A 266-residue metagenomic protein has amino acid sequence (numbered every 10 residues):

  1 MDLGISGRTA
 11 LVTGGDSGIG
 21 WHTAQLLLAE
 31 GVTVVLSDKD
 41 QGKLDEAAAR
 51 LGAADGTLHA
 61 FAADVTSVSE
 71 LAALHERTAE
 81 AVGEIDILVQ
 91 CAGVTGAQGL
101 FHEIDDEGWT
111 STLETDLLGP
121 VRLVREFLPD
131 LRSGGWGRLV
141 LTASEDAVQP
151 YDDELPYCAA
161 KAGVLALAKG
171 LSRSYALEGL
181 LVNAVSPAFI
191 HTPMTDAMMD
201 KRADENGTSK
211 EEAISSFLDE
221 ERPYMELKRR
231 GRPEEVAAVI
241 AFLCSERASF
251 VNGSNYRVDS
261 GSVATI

Functional and structural regions predicted by a protein language model:
T9, D16-G18: Conserved glycine-rich cofactor-binding loop
T95-Q98, I240-A241, N252-I266: Short C-terminal tail/terminal secondary-structure segment of NAD(P)H-dependent dehydrogenase/reductase domains
G99-F101, D105-L113, E221: Substrate-binding pocket helix/loop in short-chain dehydrogenase/reductase
V124, A160, A168: Active-site helix of classical SDR
P129, R173-S174, S249: Alpha-helical segment proximal to the catalytic Tyr-Lys
S144: Residue(s) in the substrate-gating loop at a strand-loop-helix junction that position the organic substrate next
A176, L181, V251-G253: Short, small/polar-rich loop/turn modules that mediate ligand/substrate recognition or access, typified
